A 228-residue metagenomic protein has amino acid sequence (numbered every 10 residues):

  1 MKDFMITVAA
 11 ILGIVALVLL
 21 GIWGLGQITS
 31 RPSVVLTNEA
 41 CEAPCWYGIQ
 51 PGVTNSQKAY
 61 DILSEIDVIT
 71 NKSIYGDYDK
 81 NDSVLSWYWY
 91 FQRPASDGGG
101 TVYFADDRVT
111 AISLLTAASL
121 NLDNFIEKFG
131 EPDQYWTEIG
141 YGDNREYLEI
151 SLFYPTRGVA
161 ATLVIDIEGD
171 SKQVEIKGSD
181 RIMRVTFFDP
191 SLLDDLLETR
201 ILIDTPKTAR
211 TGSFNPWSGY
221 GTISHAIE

Functional and structural regions predicted by a protein language model:
M1-L17: N-terminal Sec-pathway targeting helices
K2-I6, G21, L25-T29, S33-V34 (+4 more regions): Non-cytosolic coordination micro-motifs
T7-A10, W23, Y88-W89: Short acidic/polar alpha-helix capping motifs at helix-coil junctions
G13, D77-D79, P206-K207: Alpha-helical interaction segments
G13-R31, R93-S96: Short N-terminal signal/transit or membrane-insertion segments and the immediately adjacent low-complexity/disordered
A16, K80-D82, R210: Intrinsically disordered, low-complexity regions enriched in Ser/Pro/Gly/Gln/His and often acidic
W46-A105: Extracytoplasmic/periplasmic/luminal assembly and interaction segments in envelope/secretory/respiratory proteins
